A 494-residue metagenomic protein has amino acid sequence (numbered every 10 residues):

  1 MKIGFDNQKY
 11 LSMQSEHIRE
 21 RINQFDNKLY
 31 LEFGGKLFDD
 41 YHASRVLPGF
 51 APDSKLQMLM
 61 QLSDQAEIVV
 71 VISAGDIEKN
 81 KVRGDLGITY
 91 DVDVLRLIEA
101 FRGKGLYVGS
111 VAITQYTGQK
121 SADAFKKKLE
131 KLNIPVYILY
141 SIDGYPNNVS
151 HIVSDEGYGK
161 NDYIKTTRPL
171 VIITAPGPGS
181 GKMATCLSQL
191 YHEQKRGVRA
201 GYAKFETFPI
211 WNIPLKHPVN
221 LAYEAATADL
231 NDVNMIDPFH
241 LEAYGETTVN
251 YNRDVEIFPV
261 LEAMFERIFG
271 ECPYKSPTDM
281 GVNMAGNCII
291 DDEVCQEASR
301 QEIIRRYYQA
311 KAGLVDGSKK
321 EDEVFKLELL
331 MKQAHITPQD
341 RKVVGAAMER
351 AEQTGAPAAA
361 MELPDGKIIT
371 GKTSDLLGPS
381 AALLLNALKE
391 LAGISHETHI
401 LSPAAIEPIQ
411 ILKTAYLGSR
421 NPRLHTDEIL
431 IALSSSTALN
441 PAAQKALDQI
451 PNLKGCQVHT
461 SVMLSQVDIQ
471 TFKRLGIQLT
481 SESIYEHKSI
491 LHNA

Functional and structural regions predicted by a protein language model:
M1-I173, Q189-R350, A356, L363-D365 (+2 more regions): Flexible phosphate-sensing "switch/lid" loops adjacent to ATP/NTP-binding sites across phosphate-transfer
G177-P178: The conserved Walker
T185: Hydrophobic positions on the alpha1 helix immediately C-terminal to the Walker A/P-loop
G201, T373-D375: Residue-level structural signal for beta-strand termini and adjacent loop
M361-E362, G371: C-terminal accessory/binding modules appended to enzymatic or scaffolding proteins
L376-A392: A short, polar/charged loop-to-alpha-helix boundary motif
E390-P422: Short HxH-centered metal-ligating active-site micro-motif
